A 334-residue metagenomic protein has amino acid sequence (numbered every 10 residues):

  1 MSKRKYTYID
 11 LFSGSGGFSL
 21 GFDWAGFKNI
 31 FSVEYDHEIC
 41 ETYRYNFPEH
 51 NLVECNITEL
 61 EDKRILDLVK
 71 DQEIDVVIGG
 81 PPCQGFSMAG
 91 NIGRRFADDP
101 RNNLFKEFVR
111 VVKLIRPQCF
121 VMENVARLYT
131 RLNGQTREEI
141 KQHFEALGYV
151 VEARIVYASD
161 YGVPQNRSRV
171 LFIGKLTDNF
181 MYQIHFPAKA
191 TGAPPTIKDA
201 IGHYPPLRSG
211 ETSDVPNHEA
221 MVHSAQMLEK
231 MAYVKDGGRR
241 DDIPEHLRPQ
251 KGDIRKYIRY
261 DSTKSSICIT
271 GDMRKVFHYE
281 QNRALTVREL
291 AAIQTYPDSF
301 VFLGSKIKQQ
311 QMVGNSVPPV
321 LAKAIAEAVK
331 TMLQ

Functional and structural regions predicted by a protein language model:
T7-I9: Conserved beta-strand elements of the Class I
F12-S13: Class I SAM-dependent methyltransferase "Motif I" SAM/SAH-binding loop
G16, L20: Glycine-rich SAM-binding Motif I of class I
N29-I30: Short beta-strand element of Class I
D36: Conserved SAM/SAH-binding beta-strand->alpha-helix loop
E41-V69: S-adenosyl-L-methionine
K63-Q72, Q84-I254: Class I S-adenosyl-L-methionine
P216-Q334: C-terminal target-recognition/interaction regions appended to catalytic cores
